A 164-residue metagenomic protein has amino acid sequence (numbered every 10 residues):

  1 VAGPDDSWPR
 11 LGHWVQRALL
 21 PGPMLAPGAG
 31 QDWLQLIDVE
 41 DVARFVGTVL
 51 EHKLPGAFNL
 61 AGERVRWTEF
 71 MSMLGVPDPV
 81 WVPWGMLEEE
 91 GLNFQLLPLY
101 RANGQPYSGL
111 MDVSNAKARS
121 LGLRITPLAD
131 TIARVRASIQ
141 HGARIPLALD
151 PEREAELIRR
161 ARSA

Functional and structural regions predicted by a protein language model:
V1-A2, G22: Active-site segment of SDR-like NAD(P)-dependent oxidoreductases
A2-W14, T48-F58: Glycine/proline-rich active-site loop of Rossmann-fold NAD(P)-dependent oxidoreductases
G3, P27-D32, F58-V65, G75 (+1 more regions): Glycine-rich Rossmann NAD(P)(H)-binding loop
Q16-I37, V49: A conserved pocket-lining segment of Rossmann-fold NAD(P)-dependent short-chain dehydrogenase/reductase
W33, Y107-L110: Glycine/small-residue-rich pyrophosphate-binding loop that anchors the diphosphate of NDP-sugar donors
L34-V42, P127: A conserved structural motif in NAD(P)-dependent oxidoreductases
F45-P106, V113-A116, A133-R136, G142-A164: Mid/C-terminal beta-alpha module of Rossmann-like enzyme folds, strongest in SDR-family dehydrogenases/epimerases
